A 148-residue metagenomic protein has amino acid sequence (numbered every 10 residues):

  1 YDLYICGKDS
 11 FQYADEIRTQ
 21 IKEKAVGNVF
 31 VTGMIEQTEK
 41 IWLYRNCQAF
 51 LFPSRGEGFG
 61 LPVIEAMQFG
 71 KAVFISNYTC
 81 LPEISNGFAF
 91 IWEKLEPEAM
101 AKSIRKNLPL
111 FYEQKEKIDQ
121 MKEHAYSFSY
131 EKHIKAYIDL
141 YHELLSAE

Functional and structural regions predicted by a protein language model:
D2-D15, G33-M34: Glycosyltransferase donor-sugar binding loop
D15-I41: Nucleotide-activated donor-binding/catalytic signature segment of Leloir-type glycosyltransferases, i.e., the conserved
W42-C47: Short alpha-helical donor nucleotide-sugar binding micro-motif in glycosyltransferases
P53-R55: Aromatic "clamp/platform" in nucleotide-sugar-dependent glycosyltransferases that forms part of the donor/acceptor
G60-V63: Short glycine/serine-rich donor-binding loops of glycosyltransferases
Q68, A72-I75: Short hydrophobic beta-strand element within catalytic cores of glycosyltransferases and related nucleotide-activated
F90-P97, K106-Y112: Conserved acidic donor-binding segment of nucleotide-sugar-dependent glycosyltransferases
Y112-L145: A charged, aromatic-enriched C-terminal amphipathic alpha-helix characteristic of glycosyltransferases across folds
